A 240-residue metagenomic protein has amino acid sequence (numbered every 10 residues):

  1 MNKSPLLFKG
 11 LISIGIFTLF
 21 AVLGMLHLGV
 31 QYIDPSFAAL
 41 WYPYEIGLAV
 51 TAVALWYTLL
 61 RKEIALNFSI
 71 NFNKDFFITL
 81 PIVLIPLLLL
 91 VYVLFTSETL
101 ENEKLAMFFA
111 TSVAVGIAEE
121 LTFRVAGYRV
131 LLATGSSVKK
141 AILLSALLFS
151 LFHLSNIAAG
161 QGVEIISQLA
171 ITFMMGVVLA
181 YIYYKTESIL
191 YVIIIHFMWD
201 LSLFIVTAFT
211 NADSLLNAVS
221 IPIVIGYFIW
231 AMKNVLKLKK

Functional and structural regions predicted by a protein language model:
M1-G15, D75-I78, S137: N-terminal membrane topogenic signal
L6-T58, V83, A106-M107, T111 (+1 more regions): Alpha-helical transmembrane segments in multi-pass membrane proteins
F17-L26, I85-V93, A146-S155, F197-V206: Aromatic-anchored segments of alpha-helical transmembrane domains
Y44-L48, I171, S214-N234: Small-residue-rich transmembrane alpha-helices that serve as helix-helix interface/gating elements in multipass
L60-L66, W230-K240: Membrane-interface capping segments at transmembrane-helix boundaries
Y92-A106, N156-V163, T207-S214: Membrane-interface helix caps and helix-loop-helix hairpins in membrane proteins
L121-L144, Y184-S188: Membrane-interface helix/loop boundary segments of multi-pass membrane proteins
I166-I221: Functionally important transmembrane alpha-helices
